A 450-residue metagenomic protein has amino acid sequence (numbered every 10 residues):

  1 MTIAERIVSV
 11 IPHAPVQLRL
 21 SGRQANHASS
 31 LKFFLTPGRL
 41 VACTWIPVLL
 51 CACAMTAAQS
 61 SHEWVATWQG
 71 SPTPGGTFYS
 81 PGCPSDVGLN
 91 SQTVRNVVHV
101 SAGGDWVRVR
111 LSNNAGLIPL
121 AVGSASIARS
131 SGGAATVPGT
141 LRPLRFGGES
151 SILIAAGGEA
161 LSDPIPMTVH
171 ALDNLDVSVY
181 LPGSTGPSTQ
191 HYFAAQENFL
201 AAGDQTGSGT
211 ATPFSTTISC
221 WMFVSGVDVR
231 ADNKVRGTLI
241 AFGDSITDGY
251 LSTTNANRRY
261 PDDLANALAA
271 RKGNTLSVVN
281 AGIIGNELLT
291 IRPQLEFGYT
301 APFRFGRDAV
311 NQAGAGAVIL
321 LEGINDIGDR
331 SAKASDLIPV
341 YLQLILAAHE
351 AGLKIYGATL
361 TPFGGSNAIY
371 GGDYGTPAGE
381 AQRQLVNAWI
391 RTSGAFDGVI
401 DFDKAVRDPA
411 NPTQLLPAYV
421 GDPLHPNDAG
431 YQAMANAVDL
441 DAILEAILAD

Functional and structural regions predicted by a protein language model:
M1-P37: N-terminal secretory signal peptides that target proteins for export/translocation
V41-A52: Bacterial N-terminal signal peptides
C43, M55-F242, T247-A256, K272-G273 (+1 more regions): N-terminal secretory targeting modules
T238-F242, T247, S277-G282, G316-L321 (+3 more regions): Structural recognition of the beta-strand scaffold that forms the well-ordered cores of secreted hydrolase catalytic
D248, S252, I283-I338: Oxyanion-hole/transition-state-stabilizing segment in secreted/luminal serine hydrolases and related acyltransferases
A256-R259, D263-L268, K272-N280: Phosphate-binding active sites in nucleotide-utilizing proteins
E287, Q294, G298, G328 (+1 more regions): Catalytic His-Asp segment of secreted/periplasmic serine-dependent ester chemistry enzymes
Y341-H349: Surface-exposed amphipathic alpha-helices with a cationic face
